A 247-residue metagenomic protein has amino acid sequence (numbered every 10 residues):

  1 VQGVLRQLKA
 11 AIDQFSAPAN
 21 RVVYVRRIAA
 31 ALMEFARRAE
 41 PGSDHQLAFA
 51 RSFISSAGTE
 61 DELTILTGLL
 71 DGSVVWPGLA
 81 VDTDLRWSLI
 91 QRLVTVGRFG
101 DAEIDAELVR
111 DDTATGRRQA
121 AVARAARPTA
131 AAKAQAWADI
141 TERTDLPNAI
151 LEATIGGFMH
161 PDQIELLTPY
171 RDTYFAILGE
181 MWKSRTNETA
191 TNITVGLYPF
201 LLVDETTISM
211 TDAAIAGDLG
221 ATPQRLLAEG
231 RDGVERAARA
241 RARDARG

Functional and structural regions predicted by a protein language model:
V1-G247: Long, ordered, helix-rich scaffold segments
